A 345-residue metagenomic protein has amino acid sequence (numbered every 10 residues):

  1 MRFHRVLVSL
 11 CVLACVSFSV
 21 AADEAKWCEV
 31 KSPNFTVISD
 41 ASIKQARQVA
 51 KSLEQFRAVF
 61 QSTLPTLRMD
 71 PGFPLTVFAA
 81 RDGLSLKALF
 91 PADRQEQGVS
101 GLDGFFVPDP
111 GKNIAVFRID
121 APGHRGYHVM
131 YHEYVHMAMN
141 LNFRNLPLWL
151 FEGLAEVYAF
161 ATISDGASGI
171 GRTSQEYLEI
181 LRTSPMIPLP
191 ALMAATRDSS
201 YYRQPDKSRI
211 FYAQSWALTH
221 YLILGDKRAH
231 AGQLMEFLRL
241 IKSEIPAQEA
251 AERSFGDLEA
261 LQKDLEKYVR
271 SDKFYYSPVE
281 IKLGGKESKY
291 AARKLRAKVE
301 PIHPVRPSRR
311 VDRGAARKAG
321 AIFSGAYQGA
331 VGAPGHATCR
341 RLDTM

Functional and structural regions predicted by a protein language model:
M1-R5: Positively charged n-region of N-terminal signal peptides that target proteins for export
V8-S17: Bacterial N-terminal signal peptides
A22-F151, T162-D165, I187, T196-Y202 (+2 more regions): Juxtacatalytic substrate-recognition/specificity segment
R68-M69, G166-Y201, I223-S277: Amphipathic alpha-helical substructures
G126-V129, Y134, A138-N140, R203-K227 (+1 more regions): Surface-exposed interaction patches
S243-M345: Beta/coil-rich, acidic/histidine-enriched accessory regions frequently appended to metallopeptidases
